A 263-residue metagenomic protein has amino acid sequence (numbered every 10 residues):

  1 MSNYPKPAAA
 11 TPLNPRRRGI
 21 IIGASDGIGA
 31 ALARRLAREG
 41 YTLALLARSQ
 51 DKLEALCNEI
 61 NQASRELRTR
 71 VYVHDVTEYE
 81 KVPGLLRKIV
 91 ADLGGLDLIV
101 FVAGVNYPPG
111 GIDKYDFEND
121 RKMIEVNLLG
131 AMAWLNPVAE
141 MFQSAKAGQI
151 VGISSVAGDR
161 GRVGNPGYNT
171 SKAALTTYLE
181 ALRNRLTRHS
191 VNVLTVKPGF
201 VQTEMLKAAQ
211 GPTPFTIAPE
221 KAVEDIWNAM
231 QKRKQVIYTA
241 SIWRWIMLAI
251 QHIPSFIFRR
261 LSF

Functional and structural regions predicted by a protein language model:
S25-D26: Conserved glycine-rich cofactor-binding loop
E39-L56: Conserved glycine-rich Rossmann-like NAD(P)H-binding loop of the short-chain dehydrogenase/reductase
V102-P108: Conserved NAD(P)H cofactor-binding loop of Rossmann-fold oxidoreductase domains
G110-I112, D116-I124: Substrate-binding pocket helix/loop in short-chain dehydrogenase/reductase
L135, S171: Active-site helix of classical SDR
S155: Residue(s) in the substrate-gating loop at a strand-loop-helix junction that position the organic substrate next
T195, G211-L248: C-terminal helical subdomain
